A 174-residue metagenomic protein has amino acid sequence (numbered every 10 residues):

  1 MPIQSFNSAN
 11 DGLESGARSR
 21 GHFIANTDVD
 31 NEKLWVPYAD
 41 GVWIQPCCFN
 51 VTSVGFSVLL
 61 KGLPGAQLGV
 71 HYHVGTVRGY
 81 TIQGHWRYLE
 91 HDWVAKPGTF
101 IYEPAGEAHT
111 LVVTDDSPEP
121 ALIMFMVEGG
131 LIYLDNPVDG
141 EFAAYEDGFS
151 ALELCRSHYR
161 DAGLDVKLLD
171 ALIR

Functional and structural regions predicted by a protein language model:
M1-V54, D139-F142, E153-R174: A short, N-terminal "cap"/entry segment at the start of jelly-roll beta-barrel domains of the cupin/DSBH fold
I44-P46, S57-L59, R78, F100-Y102 (+1 more regions): Conserved hydrophobic/aromatic beta-strand scaffold that supports enzyme active sites
P46-S53, A66, Y72-T76: Active-site region of the double-stranded beta-helix
V51, R78, L89-T110: Short acidic-glycine-tyrosine-enriched beta hairpin
V58-L60, L68-H73, E90-W93, V112-D115: Short histidine-centered beta-strand/loop micro-motifs that create catalytic or ligand/metal-coordination sites
L63-P64, H73-E90, K96: Glycine- and acidic-residue-biased ligand/ion/polar-headgroup-sensing regions
K96, A105-N136: Ligand-binding loop in jelly-roll beta-barrel domains
